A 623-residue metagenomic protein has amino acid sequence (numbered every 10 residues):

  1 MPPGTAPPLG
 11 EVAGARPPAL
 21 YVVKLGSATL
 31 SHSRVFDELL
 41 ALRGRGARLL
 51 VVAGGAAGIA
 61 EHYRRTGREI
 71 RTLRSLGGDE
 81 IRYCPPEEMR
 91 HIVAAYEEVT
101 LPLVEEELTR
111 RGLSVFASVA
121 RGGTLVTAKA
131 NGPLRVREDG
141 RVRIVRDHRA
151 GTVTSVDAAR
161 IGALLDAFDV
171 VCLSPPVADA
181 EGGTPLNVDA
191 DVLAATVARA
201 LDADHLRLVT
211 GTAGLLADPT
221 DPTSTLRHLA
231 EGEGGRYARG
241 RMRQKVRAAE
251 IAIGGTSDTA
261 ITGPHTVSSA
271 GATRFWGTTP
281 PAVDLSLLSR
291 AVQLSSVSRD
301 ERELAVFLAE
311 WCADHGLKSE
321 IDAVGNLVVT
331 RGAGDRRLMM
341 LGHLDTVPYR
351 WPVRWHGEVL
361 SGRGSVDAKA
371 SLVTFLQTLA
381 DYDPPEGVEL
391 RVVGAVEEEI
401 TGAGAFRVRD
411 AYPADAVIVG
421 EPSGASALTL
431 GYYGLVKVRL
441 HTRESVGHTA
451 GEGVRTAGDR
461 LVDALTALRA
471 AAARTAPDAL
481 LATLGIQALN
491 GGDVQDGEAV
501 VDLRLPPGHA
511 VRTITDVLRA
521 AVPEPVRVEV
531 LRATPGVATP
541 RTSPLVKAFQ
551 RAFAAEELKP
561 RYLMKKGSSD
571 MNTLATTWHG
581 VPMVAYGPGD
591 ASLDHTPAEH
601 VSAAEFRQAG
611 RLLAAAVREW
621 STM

Functional and structural regions predicted by a protein language model:
M1-G255: Nucleotide/pyrophosphate-binding catalytic subdomain
S27, A56-A57, V177, T212-L215 (+5 more regions): Acidic, glycine-rich active-site loops and adjacent beta-strand->loop/helix elements that engage anionic groups
D79-E80, G277-L294, G434: N-terminal hydrophobic or amphipathic helices/low-complexity stretches enriched in small/hydrophobic/Pro/Gly
E181-L186, E233-G240, H356-A368, E557-M564 (+2 more regions): Short pre-catalytic strand/loop immediately N-terminal to key active-site residues, enriched for Gly-Thr
V283-S365: Acidic/His- and Gly-rich active-site-bordering loop/insert found across diverse amide/peptide-bond hydrolases
D300, E320, V436-M623: Metal-dependent amide/peptide-bond hydrolase catalytic core, centered on the "pita-bread" metallohydrolase fold
D335-G394, P597, A604, Q608: Active-site metal-coordination/substrate-binding segment of hydrolases, especially metallo-dependent peptidases
V373-K437, H441: Acidic/histidine-rich catalytic neighborhood of metal-dependent amide-processing enzymes
